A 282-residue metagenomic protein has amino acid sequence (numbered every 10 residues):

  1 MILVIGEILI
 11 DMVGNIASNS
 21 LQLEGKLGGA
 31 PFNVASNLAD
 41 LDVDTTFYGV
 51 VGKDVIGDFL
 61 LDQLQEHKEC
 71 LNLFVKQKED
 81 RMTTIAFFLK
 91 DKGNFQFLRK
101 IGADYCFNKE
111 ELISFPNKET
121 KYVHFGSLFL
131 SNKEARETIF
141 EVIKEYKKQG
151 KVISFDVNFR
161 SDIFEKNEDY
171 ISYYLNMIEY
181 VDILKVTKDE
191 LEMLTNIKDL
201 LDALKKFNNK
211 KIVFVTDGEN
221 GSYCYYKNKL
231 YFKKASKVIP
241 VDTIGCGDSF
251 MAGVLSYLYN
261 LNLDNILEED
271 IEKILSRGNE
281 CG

Functional and structural regions predicted by a protein language model:
M1-C70, V241: Glycine-rich phosphate/adenosyl-contacting loop at the front of the ribokinase-like
I2, T45, N72, F95 (+2 more regions): Hydrophobic anchor at the start of a short beta-strand that flanks the dinucleotide cofactor-binding loop
G6-I8, A30, L128, V157 (+1 more regions): Active-site metal-binding loops of divalent metal-dependent hydrolases
D44-S127: Conserved N-terminal subdomain of the carbohydrate kinase-like
F115-P116, N176-M177, K206: Structural alpha-helical scaffold elements that stabilize or flank donor/cofactor-binding regions in carbohydrate
L128-D202, N220: Conserved beta-alpha-beta core of the PfkB/ribokinase-like small-molecule kinase fold
I183-M193, L201-A235: Conserved phosphate-donor
S236-G282: Conserved post-catalytic alpha-helical subdomain immediately downstream of the catalytic base and nucleotide-binding
